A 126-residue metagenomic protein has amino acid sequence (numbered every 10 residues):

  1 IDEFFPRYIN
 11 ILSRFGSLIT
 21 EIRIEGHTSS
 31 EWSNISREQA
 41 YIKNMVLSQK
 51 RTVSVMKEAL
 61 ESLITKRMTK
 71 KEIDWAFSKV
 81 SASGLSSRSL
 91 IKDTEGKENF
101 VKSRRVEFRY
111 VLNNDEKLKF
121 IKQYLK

Functional and structural regions predicted by a protein language model:
I1-E3, W32: Short, charged, low-hydrophobicity "junction" segments
E3-F15, V55-K66: Structured segments of extracytoplasmic/periplasmic soluble domains in secreted or envelope-associated proteins
N10-S17, E72, K97-E98: Surface-exposed acidic, glycine-flexible loop patches that form ligand/cofactor-binding and adhesion interfaces
S17-H27: Short coil-to-beta-strand
H27-K119: Periplasmic OmpA-like peptidoglycan-binding domain that tethers envelope proteins to the cell wall
Q123-K126: Short, cationic low-complexity segments
